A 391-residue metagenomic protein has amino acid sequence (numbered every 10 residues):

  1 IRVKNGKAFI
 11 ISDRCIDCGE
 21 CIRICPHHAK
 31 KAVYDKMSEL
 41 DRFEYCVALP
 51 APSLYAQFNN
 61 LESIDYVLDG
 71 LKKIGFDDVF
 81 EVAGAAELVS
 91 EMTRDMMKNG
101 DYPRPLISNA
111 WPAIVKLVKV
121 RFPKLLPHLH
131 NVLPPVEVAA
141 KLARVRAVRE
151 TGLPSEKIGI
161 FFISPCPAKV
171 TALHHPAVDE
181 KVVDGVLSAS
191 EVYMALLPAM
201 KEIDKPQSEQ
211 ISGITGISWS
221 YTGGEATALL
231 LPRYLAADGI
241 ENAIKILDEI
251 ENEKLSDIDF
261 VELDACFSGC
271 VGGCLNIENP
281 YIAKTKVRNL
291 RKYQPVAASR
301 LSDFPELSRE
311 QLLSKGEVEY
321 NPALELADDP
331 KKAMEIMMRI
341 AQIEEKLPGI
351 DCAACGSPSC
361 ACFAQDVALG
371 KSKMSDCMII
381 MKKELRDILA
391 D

Functional and structural regions predicted by a protein language model:
I1-H28, K119-P123, H128-V132: Helix-enriched interaction subdomains in cytosolic or periplasmic regions, typified by TIR/SEFIR signaling/NADase cores
V33-A353, P358-A390: Iron-sulfur-associated redox domains of electron-transfer enzymes in respiratory and anaerobic energy metabolism
